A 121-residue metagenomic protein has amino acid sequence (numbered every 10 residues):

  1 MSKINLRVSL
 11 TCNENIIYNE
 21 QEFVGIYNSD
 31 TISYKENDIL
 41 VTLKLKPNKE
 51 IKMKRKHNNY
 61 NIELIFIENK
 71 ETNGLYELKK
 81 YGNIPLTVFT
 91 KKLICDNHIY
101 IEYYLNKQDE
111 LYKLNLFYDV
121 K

Functional and structural regions predicted by a protein language model:
M1-S9: Polar/acidic, low-complexity leader/linker segments enriched in S/T/G and N/D
T11-N15: Extracytoplasmic beta-rich ectodomain segments of secreted or membrane-anchored proteins
I16, L43-K44, N58, K70-L93 (+2 more regions): Terminal, non-globular segments
Y18-I62: Short, well-structured hydrophobic secondary-structure segments
V24-I26, L45, K91-L93, L116-V120: Extended lipid/amphipathic-ligand handling interfaces
Y27-I32, E50-M53, T72-L75, L93-H98 (+1 more regions): Short, surface-exposed linear segments at secondary-structure transitions and domain or protein termini
N48, E63-N73: Glycine-centered loop/turn motifs
D96-H98, E102-K121: Mixed-charge, glycine-accented linear interaction segment located at domain edges/termini
